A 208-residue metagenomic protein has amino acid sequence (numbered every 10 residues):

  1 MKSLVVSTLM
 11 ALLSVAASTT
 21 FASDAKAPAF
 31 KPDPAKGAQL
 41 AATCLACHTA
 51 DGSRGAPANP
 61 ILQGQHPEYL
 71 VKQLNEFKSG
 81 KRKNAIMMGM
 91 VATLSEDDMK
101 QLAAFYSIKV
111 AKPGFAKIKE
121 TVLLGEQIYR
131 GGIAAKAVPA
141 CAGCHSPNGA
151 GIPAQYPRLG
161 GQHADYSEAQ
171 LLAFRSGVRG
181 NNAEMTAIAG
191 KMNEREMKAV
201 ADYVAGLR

Functional and structural regions predicted by a protein language model:
M1-L4: Positively charged n-region of N-terminal signal peptides that target proteins for export
S7-A16: Bacterial N-terminal signal peptides
T20-A41, G55-A56, I108-A134: Electrostatic cytochrome c docking/interface patches
P34, G52-R82, M88-L94, A142 (+3 more regions): Gly/Gly-Pro-rich "capping" loops immediately C-terminal to redox-active cysteine motifs in periplasmic/lumenal
K36-Q39, Y69, I86-G89, Q101 (+4 more regions): Extracytoplasmic/secreted proteins, especially bacterial periplasmic and envelope-associated proteins
G37, C44-A50, L102, V138-P147 (+1 more regions): The canonical Cys-X-X-Cys-His
A92-G114, D165, I188-R208: C-terminal capping alpha-helices of c-type cytochrome domains
P113, E120-A154, R158-G160: Surface-exposed interaction/gating patches
